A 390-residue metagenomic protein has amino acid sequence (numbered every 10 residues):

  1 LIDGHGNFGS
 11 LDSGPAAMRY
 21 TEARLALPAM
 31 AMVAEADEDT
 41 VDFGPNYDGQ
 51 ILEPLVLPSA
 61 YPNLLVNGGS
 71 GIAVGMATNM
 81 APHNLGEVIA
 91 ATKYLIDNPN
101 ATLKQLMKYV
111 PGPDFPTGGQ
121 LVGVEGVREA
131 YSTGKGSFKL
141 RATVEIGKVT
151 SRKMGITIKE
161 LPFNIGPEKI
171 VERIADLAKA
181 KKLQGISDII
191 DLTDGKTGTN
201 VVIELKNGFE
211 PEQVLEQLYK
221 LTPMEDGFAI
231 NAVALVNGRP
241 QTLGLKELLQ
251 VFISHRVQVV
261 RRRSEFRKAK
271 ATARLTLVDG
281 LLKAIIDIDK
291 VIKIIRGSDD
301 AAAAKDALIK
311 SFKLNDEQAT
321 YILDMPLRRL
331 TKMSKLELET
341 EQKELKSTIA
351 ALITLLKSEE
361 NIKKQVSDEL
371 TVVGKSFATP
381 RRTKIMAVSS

Functional and structural regions predicted by a protein language model:
L1-H5, V33-G44, P62, F266: Conserved, well-structured ligand/cofactor-binding cores
I2-S13, A23, L27: Glycine-rich active-site/cofactor-binding loop and its immediate structural neighborhood
D3-F8, T40-D48, I186-D191, T383-S389: Long, charged, glycine-rich C-terminal linkers/tails
A16, S70, M76-S390: C-terminal interaction appendages of subunits in large macromolecular complexes
R19-I51, E160-Q184: A short, contiguous, amphipathic alpha-helix enriched in charged residues
A29, V33, N63-L65, F138-K148: Short beta-strand elements
E38-A60, Y94, L121-V122, K290: A short, flexible low-complexity segment enriched in Lys/Arg and Gly/Pro that occurs in N-terminal basic tails
Q50-V66, G71-V74, N79: Long insertion/accessory domains within large nucleic-acid-processing enzymes
